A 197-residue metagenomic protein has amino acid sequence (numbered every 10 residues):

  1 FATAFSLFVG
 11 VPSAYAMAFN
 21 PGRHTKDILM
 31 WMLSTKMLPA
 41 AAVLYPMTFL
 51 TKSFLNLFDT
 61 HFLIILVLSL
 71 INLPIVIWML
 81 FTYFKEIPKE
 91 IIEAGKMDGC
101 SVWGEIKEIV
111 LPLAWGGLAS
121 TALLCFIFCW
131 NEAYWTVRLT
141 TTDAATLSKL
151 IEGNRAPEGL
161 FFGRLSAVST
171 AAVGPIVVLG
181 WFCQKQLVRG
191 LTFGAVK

Functional and structural regions predicted by a protein language model:
F1-K197: A structural signal for multi-pass alpha-helical bundles of membrane permease subunits that mediate small-molecule
